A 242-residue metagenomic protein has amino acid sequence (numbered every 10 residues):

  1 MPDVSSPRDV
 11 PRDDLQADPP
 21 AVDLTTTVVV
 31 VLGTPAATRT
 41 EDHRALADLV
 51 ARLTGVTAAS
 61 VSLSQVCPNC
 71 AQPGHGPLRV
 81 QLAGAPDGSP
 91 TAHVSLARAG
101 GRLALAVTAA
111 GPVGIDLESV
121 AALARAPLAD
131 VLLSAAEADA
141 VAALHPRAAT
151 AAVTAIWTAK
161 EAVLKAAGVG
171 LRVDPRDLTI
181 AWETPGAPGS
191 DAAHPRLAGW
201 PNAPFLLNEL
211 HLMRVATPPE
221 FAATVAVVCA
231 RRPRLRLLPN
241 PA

Functional and structural regions predicted by a protein language model:
M1-A242: Core catalytic alpha/beta fold that binds nucleotide/phospho-ligands
